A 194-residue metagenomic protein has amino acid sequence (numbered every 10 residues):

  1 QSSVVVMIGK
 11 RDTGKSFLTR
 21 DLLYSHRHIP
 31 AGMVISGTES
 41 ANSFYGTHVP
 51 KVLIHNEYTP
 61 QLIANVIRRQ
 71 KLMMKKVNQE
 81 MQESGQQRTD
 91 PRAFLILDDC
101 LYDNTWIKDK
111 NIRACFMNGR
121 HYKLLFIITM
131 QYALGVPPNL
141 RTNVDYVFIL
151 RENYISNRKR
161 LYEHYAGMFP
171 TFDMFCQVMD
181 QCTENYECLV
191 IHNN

Functional and structural regions predicted by a protein language model:
Q1-S2, N194: Short intrinsically disordered, low-complexity coil segments enriched in acidic
S3-H28, G37-A41, E57-F172: Conserved P-loop NTPase motor cores
G32: An amphipathic, basic-hydrophobic helix/alpha-beta surface used to engage anionic, phosphate-rich ligands or surfaces
Y45-H48, L140, Q181: Short, conserved catalytic or adaptor-binding loops enriched in Gly and charged residues
Y45-P60: Active-site regions of enzymes building and remodeling cell-envelope glycoconjugates
V49-K51, H164-A166, V178: General N-terminal targeting signals
P170-N194: Conserved AAA+ ATPase small/helical "lid" subdomain
